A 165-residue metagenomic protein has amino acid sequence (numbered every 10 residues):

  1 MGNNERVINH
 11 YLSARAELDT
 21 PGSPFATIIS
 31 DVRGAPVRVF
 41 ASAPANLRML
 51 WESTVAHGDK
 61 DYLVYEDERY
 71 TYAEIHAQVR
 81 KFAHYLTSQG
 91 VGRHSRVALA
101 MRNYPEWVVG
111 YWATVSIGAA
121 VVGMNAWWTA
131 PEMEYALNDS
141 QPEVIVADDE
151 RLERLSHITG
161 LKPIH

Functional and structural regions predicted by a protein language model:
G2-S23, S88-Q89, V109, S116-H165: Structural core segment of the AMP-binding/adenylate-forming
L12-E17, F25-T27, R48-W51, Y72-H76 (+1 more regions): Short acidic/polar alpha-helix capping motifs at helix-coil junctions
R15-A41: Short, charged, surface-exposed hinge/linker loops at domain edges that act as mobile lids or interdomain connectors
A26, D31, R48-T71: AMP-dependent adenylate-forming
V39-A43, D59-Y104, V108-W112, T129-E134: Conserved AMP-binding/adenylate-forming core of the ANL superfamily
N46-L47, R151: Hydrophobic side chains within well-formed alpha-helices
E52-V55, H84, N138, E153: Surface-exposed alpha-helical segments enriched in charged/polar residues
